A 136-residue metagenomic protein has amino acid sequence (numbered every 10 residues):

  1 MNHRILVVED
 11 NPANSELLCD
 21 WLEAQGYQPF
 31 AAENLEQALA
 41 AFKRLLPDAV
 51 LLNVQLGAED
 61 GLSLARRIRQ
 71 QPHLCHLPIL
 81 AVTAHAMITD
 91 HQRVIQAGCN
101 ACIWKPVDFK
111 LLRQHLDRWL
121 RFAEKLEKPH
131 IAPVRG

Functional and structural regions predicted by a protein language model:
E9: Conserved acidic carboxylate
E16-A24: Charged docking surfaces used in two-component/phosphorelay signaling
G26-E33, A41: Short hydrophobic/Thr-rich beta-strand motif most characteristic of the beta2 strand and flanking loop of CheY-like
A32, L56-E59, I68, T89: Hydrophobic residue at a beta-alpha junction that N-caps the helix immediately following a catalytic beta-strand/loop
N53, T83: Active-site residues of response regulator receiver
G57, C75, M87, P106: The feature encodes the CheY-like receiver
I95, V107-L116, K128: C-terminal output helix
